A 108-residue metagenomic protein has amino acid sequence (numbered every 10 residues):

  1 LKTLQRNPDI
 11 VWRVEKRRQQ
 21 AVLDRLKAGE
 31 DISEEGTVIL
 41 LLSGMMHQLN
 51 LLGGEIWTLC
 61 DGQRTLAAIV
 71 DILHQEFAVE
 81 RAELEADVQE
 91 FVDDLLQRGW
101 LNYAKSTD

Functional and structural regions predicted by a protein language model:
L1-G54, T58, A104: Acidic, low-complexity/disordered tracts enriched in E/D and polar residues
E34, L42-D108: Long, charge-rich, low-complexity alpha-helical segments
